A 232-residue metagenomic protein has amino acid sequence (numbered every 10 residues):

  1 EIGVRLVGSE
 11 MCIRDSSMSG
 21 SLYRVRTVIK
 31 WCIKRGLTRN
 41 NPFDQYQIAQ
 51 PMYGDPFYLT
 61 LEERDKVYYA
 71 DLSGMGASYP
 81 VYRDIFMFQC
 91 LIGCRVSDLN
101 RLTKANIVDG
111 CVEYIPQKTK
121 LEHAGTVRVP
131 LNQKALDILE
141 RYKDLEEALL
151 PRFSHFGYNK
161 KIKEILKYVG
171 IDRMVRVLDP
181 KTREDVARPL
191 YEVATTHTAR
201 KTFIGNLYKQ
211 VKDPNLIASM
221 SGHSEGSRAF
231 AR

Functional and structural regions predicted by a protein language model:
E1-G8, I13: Single conserved hydrophobic/aromatic residue that forms the stacking wall/gate of nucleotide- or nucleobase-binding
S19-Y23, K34, T38-V96, N100 (+1 more regions): Basic, Lys/Arg- and aromatic-enriched nucleic-acid-binding interface segment
Q47, I92, R101-E140: Conserved tyrosine-mediated DNA breakage-rejoining catalytic core shared by Y-recombinases
Y58, P116-K120, H155-Y158, S221-R232: Catalytic-site neighborhood detector that most strongly recognizes the C-terminal catalytic loop/helix of tyrosine
S73-G76, D144-A148, K163-S219, H223: Short, basic (Lys/Arg/His-rich) helix/loop patches that form interaction surfaces in the mid-to-C-terminal regions
R101-I107, Y208-Q210, A218-E225, R232: A short, basic/aromatic helix-end/turn motif that makes direct DNA contacts
